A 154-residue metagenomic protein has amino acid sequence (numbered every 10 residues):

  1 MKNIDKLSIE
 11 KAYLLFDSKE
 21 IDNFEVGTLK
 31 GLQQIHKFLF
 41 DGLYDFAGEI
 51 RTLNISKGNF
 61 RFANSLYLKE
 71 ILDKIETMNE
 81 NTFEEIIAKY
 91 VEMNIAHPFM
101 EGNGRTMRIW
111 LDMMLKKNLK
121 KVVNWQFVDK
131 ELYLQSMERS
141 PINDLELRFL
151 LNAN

Functional and structural regions predicted by a protein language model:
M1-N154: FIC/Doc superfamily catalytic core
